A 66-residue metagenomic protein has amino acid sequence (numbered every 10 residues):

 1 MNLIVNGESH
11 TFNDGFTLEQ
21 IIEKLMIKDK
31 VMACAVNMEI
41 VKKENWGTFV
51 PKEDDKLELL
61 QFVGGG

Functional and structural regions predicted by a protein language model:
M1: Short boundary/loop segments of OB/S1/cold-shock single-stranded nucleic-acid-binding domains
I4, T11-I40, E44-W46, F62: Compact, glycine-rich, soluble single-domain proteins
G7, E53-L57: Loop/turn positions that initiate beta-strands
G65-G66: Glycine-centered recognition micro-motifs in short, flexible terminal segments and loops
